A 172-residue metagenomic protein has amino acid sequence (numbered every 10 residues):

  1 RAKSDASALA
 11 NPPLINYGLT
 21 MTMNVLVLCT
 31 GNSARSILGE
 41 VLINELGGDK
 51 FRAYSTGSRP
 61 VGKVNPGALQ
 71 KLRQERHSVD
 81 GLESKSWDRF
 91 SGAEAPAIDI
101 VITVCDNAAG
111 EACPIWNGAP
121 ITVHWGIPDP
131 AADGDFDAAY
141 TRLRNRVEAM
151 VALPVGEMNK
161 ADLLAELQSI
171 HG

Functional and structural regions predicted by a protein language model:
R1-T20: N-terminal amphipathic/basic-hydrophobic helices that include classical n-h-c signal peptides and signal-anchor
N16-G172: Short polar/charged helix/loop
